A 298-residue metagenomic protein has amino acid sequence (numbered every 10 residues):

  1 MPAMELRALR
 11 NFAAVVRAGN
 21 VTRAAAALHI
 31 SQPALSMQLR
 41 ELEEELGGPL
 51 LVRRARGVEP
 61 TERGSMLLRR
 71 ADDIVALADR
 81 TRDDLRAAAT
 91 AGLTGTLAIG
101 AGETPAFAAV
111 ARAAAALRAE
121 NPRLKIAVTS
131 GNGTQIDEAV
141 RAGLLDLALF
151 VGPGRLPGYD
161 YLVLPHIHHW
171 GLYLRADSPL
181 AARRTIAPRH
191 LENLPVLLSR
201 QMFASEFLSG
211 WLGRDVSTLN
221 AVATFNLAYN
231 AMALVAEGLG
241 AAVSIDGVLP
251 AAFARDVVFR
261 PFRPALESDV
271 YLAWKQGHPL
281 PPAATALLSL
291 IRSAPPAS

Functional and structural regions predicted by a protein language model:
P2-A3, R112-A116, T134-W170, L174 (+3 more regions): Short beta-strand-centered segments that line the small-molecule binding cleft or hinge of alpha/beta clamshell
A13-S31: Short helix-boundary/capping micro-motifs
E43-P60: A short LG(V/I)-centered, amphipathic sequence patch enriched for acidic residue(s) preceding the LG motif
E45-L46, L67-T90: Alpha-helical linker/hinge and terminal dimerization helices associated with HTH transcriptional regulators
T94-L156, V216, T224-F225: Central regulatory/effector-binding core of bacterial HTH transcription factors
V151, L194-D215, L280-L288, A297-S298: Secondary-structure junction motif
P157-V163, I167-H169, H190, Y229-H278: Beta-alpha-beta core module
Y159-W170, L174-V196: Flexible hinge/capping segments at coil-to-helix
